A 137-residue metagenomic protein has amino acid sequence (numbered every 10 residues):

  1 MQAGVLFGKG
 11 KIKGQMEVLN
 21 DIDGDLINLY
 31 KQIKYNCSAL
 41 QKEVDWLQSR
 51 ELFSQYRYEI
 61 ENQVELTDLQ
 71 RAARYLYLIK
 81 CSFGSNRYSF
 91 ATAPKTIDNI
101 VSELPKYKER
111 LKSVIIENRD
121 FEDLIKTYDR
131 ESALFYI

Functional and structural regions predicted by a protein language model:
M1-E61: SAM cofactor-binding core of SAM-dependent methyltransferases, primarily the Rossmann-like beta-alpha-beta module
K34-I137: SAM-dependent nucleic-acid methyltransferase catalytic core
